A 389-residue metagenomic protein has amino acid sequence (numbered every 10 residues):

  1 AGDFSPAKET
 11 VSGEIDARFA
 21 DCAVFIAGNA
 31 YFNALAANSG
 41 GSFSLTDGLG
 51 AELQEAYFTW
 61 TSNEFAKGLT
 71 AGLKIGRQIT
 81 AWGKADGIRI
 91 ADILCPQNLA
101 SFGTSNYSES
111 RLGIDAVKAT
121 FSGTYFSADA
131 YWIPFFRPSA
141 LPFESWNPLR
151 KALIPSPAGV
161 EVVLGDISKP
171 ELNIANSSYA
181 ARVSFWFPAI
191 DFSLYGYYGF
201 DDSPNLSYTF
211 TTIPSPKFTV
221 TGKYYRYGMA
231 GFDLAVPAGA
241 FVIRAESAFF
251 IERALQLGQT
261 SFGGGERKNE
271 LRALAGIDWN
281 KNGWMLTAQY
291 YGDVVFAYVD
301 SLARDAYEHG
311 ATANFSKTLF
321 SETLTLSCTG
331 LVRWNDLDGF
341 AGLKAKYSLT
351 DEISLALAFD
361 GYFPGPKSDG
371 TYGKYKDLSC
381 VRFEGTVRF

Functional and structural regions predicted by a protein language model:
A1, A27-F32, Q54, A128 (+5 more regions): Transmembrane beta-strand segments that form the barrel wall of outer-membrane beta-barrel proteins
G2-P6, A36-S42, L49, D86-D92 (+6 more regions): Outer-membrane beta-barrel translocator domains and adjoining extracellular loop/strand segments of Gram-negative
S5-V11, L49-Q54, R111-D115, S122 (+7 more regions): Residues that define the transmembrane beta-barrel architecture of outer-membrane proteins
V11-F19, E55-W60, V117-F121, A181-F185 (+8 more regions): Residues on the lipid-exposed face of transmembrane beta-strands in outer-membrane beta-barrel proteins
R18-P148, P188, P364: Outer membrane beta-barrel
D21-I26, F65-A66, A71-L73, Y125-A128 (+5 more regions): Repeated loop/turn-to-beta-strand initiation elements of outer-membrane beta-barrel proteins
G199, A235-L331: Detector for outer-membrane/organellar transmembrane beta-barrel domains, recognizing the amphipathic beta-strand
Y375-F389: Outer-membrane beta-barrel "beta-signal"
